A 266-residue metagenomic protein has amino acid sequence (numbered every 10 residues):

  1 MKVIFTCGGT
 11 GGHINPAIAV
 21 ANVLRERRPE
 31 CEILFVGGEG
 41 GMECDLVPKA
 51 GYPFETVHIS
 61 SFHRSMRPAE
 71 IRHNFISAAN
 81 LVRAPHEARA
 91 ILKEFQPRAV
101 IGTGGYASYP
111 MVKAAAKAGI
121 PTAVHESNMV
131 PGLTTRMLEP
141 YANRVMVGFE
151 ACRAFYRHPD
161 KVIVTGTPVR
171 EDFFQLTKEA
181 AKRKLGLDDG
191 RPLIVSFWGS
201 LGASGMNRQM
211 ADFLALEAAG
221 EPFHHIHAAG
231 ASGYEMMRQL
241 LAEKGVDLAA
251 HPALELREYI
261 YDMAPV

Functional and structural regions predicted by a protein language model:
V3-T10, R27-R83, A231-G233: Conserved nucleotide-sugar phosphate-binding/catalytic loop shared by glycosyltransferases and other
H13-L24: Short amphipathic alpha-helix
R28, A90-Q96, L187-D189: Glycine-rich phosphate-binding loop signature in dinucleotide/nucleotide-binding domains
L34, M42, P53, A116-E179: Active-site-proximal region of nucleotide-activated glycan assembly enzymes, centered on histidine/acidic-rich loops
L46, K178-R183, L187-V266: Donor-nucleotide binding loops and adjacent catalytic segments primarily of GT-B fold Leloir glycosyltransferases
N74-A90, A180, R257-Y261: Glycine-rich, highly charged phosphate/nucleotide-binding loops
E87-V100, A107-A123, R136-P140, R144: Glycosyltransferases and closely related glycan-assembly transferases that use nucleotide-activated donors
